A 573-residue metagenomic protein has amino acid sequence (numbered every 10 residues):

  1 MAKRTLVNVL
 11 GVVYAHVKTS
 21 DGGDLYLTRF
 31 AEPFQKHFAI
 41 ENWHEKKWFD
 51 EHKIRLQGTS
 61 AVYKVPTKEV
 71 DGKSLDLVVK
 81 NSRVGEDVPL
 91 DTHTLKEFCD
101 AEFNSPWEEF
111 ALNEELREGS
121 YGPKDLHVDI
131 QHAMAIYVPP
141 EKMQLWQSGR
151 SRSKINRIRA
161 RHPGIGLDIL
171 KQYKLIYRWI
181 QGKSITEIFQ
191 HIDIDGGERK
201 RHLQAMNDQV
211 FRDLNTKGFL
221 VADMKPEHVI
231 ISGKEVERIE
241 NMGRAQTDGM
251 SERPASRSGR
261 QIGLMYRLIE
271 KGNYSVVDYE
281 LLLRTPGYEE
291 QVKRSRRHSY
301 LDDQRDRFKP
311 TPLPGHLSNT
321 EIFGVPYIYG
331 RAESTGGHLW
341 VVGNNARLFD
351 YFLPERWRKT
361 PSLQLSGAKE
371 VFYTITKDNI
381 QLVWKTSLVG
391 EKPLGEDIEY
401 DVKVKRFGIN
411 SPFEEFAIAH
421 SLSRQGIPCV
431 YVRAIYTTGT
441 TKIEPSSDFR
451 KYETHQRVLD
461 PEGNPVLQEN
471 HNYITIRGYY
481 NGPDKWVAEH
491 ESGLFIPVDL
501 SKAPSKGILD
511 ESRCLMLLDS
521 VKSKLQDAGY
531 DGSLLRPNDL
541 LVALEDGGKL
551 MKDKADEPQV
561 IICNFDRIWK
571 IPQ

Functional and structural regions predicted by a protein language model:
M1-Q57, T67-L77, V84-E86, L90-T92 (+10 more regions): Regulatory N- and C-terminal appendages and interdomain linkers associated with kinase/kinase-like NTP transferase
H37-W179, L348-I496: Conserved ATP-binding subdomain of kinase catalytic cores across diverse folds
A101, E109, H202-I231, F407-S411 (+2 more regions): Internal, well-ordered interaction modules that form the hydrophobic cores of assembly/scaffold domains in eukaryotic
L112-G119, V229-I231, N538-L544: Short, well-ordered amphipathic alpha-helices
P123-Y137, L220-G233, A434-T440, D531-D539: Short, glycine/acidic-rich hinge or "gate" loops at secondary-structure transitions that mediate conformational
P139-M143, R150-L220, S232-N319, T441-E444 (+2 more regions): ATP-dependent phospho-/nucleotidyl transfer catalytic cores
